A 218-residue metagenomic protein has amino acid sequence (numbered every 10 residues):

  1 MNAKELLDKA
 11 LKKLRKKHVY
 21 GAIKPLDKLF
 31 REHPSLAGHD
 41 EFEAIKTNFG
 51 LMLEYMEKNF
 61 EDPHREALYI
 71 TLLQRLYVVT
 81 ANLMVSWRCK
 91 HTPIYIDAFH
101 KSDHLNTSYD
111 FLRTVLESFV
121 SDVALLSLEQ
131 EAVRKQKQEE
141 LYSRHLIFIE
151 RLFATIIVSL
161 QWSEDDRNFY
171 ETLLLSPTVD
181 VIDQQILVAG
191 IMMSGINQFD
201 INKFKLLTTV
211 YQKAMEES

Functional and structural regions predicted by a protein language model:
M1-F153: Extended, helix-rich scaffolding/adaptor regions
S35-H64, Q185-S218: Extended alpha-helical scaffolding segments
V115-A214: Alpha-helical solenoid scaffolds in large eukaryotic transport, assembly, and signaling factors
